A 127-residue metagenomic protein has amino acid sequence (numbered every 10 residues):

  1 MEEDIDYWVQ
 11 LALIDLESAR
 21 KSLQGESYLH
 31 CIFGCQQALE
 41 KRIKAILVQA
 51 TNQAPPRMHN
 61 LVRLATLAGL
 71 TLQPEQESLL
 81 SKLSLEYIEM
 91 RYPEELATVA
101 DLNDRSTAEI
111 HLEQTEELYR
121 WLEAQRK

Functional and structural regions predicted by a protein language model:
M1-K127: Terminal alpha-helical segments
